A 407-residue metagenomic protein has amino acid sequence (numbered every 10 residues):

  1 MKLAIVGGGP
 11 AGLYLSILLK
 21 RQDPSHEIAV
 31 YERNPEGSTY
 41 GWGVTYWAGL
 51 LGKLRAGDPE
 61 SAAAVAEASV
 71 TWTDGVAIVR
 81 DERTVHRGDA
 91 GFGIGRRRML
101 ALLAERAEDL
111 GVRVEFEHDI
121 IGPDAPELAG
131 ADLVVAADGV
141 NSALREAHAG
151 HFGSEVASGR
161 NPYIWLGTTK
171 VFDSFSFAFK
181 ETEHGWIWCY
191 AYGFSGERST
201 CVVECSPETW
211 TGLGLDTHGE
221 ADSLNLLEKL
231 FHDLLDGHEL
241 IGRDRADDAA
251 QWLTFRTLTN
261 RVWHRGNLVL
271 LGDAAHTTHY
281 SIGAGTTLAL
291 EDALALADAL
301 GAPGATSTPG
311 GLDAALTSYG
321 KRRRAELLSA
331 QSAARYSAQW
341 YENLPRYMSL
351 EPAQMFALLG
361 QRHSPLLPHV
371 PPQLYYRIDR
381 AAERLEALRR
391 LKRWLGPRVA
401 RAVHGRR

Functional and structural regions predicted by a protein language model:
M1-D74, G88-R98: Glycine-rich FAD cofactor-binding loop and adjacent beta-loop-alpha segment at the N-terminus of flavoprotein
L3, I28, R113, D132-V134 (+1 more regions): Hydrophobic "anchor" residues on beta-strands that sit immediately upstream of conserved functional sites
I5-L18, V135-A136, A249-Y336, W340-Y341: Conserved mid-domain beta->alpha element of the FAD-binding
R21, D298-R407: C-terminal helical "tail/cap" subdomain of flavin- and related membrane-associated enzymes
P35, N141, H276: Short, glycine/acidic-enriched loop or turn micro-motifs at the edges of active sites
A48-W165, R377, A382-R390, W394-G396: Conserved N-terminal helical subregion
G130-F255: Conserved FAD-binding catalytic core of PHBH/FMO-like flavoproteins
